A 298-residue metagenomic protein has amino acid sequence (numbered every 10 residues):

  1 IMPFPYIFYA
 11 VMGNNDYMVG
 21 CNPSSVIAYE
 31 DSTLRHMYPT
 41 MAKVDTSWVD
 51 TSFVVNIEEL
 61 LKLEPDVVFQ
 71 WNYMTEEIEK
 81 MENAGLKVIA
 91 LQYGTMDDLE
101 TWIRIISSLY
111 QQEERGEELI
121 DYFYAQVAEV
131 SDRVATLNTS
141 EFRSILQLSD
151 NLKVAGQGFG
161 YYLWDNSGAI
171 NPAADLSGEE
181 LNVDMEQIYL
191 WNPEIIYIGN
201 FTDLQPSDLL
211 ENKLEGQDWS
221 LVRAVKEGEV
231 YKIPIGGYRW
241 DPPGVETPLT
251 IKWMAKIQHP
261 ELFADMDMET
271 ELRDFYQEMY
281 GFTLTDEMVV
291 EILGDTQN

Functional and structural regions predicted by a protein language model:
M2-L63, V67-W71, P172: A short, structured surface patch at a secondary-structure boundary
N14-M18, E64-V67, A84-K87, T139-S144 (+3 more regions): Loop/turn elements at helix/coil->beta-strand transitions in domains of secreted/extracellular proteins
L34-A42, W219-E229: Short, conserved catalytic or adaptor-binding loops enriched in Gly and charged residues
V54-E64, A84, V183-N192: Short helices/loops that flank or line small-molecule/ion binding pockets
M74-N83, N200-L214: A ligand-binding cleft/hinge motif common to bilobed small-molecule-binding domains
E77-K153, A173-D175, E180-N182, V225-T296: Extracytoplasmic substrate-binding proteins
Q157-E180: Alpha-helical, coiled-coil/dimerization segments enriched in small aliphatic residues
Y161-N166, M185-W191, M254: A residue-level marker of the well-folded mature domains of exported/periplasmic proteins
